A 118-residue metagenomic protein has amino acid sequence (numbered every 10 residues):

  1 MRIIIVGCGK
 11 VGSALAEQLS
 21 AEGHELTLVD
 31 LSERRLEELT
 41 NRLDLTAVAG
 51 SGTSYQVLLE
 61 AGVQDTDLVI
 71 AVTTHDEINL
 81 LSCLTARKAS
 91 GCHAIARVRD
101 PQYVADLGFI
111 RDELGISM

Functional and structural regions predicted by a protein language model:
M1-M118: Cytosolic regulatory regions of ion transport systems
